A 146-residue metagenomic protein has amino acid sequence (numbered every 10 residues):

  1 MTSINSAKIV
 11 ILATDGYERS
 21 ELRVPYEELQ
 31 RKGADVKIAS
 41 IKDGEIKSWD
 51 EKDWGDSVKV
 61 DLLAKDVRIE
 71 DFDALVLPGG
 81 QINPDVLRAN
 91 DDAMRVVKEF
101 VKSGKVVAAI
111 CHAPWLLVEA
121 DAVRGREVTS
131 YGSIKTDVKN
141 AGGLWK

Functional and structural regions predicted by a protein language model:
M1-S103, V107, W115-A122, K135-K146: Extended, subdomain-level signal for the structured scaffold at the beginning of enzyme domains
C111: Alpha-helical segment proximal to the catalytic Tyr-Lys
G125: Exposed beta-strand and adjacent loop surfaces of beta-rich binding modules that mediate intermolecular recognition
V128: Anionic-ligand binding patches
Y131-S133: Glycine/proline-rich loop-helix segments at beta-alpha junctions forming the active-site rim of enzyme cores
